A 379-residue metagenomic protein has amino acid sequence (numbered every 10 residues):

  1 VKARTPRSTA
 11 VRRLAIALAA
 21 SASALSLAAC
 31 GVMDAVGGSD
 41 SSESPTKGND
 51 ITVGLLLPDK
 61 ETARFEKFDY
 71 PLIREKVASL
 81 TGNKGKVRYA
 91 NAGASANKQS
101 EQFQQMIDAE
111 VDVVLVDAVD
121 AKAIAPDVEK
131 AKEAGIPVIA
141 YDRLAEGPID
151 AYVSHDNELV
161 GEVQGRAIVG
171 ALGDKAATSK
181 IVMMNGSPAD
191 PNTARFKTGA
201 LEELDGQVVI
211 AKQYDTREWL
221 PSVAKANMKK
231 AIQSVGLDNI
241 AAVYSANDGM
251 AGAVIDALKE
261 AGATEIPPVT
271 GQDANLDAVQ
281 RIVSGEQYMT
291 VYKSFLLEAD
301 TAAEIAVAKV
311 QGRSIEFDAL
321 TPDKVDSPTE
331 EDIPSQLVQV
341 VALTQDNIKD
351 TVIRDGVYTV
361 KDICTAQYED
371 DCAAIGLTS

Functional and structural regions predicted by a protein language model:
K2-R12, C30-S379: A residue-level marker of the well-folded mature domains of exported/periplasmic proteins
A17-L27: Bacterial N-terminal signal peptides
